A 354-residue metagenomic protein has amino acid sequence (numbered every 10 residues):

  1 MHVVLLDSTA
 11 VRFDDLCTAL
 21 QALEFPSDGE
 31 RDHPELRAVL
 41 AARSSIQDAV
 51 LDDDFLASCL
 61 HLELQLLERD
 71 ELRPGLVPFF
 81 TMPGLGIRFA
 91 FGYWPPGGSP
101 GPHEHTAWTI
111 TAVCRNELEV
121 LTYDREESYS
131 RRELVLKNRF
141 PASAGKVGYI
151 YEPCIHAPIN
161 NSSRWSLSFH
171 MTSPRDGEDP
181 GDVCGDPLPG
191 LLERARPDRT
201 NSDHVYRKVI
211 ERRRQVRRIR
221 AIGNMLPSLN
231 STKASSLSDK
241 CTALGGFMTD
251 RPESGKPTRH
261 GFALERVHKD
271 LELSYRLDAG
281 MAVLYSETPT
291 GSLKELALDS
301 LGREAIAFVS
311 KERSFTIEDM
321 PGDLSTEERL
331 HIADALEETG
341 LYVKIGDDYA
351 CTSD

Functional and structural regions predicted by a protein language model:
Q65-P96, A144, L284: A short glycine-rich, His/Asp/Glu-containing loop-to-beta-strand
G84, I110, R125-H156: Short acidic-glycine-tyrosine-enriched beta hairpin
A90-E104, P141-A142, Y151-P153: Conserved short histidine dyad/triad with adjacent acidic residue
P95-P96, T106-R125: Glycine- and acidic-residue-biased ligand/ion/polar-headgroup-sensing regions
P100-H103, V120-L121, I155-S162: Short beta-strand His + acidic residue motifs that chelate non-heme Fe in jelly-roll/DSBH and cupin folds
I110-C114, S163-P180: A short hydrophobic beta-strand segment most commonly corresponding to one strand of the jelly-roll/cupin
N230-V309, D334, Y349-D354: Acidic, low-complexity/disordered tracts enriched in E/D and polar residues
E304-L324: Short acidic, hydrophobic short linear motifs in intrinsically disordered regions
